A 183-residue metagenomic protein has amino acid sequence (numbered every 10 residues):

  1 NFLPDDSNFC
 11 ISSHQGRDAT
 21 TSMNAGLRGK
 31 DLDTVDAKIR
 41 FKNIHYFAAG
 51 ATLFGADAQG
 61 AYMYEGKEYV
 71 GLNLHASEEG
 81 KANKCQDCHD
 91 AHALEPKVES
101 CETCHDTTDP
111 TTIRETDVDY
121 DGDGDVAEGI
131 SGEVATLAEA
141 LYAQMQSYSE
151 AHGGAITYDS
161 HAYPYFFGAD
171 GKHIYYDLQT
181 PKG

Functional and structural regions predicted by a protein language model:
N1-G183: C-type cytochrome heme-c attachment and multiheme electron-transfer modules
